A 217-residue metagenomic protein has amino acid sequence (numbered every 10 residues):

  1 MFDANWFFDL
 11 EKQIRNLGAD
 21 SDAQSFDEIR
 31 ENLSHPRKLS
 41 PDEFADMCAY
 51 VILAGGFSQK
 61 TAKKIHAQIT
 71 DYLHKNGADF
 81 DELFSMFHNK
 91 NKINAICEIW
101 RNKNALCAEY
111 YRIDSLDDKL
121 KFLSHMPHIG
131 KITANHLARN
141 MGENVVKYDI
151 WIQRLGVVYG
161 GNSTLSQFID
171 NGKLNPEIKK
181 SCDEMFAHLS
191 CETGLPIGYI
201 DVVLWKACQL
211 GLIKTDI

Functional and structural regions predicted by a protein language model:
M1-F87: Structure-specific DNA junction-binding interface
M1-H35, I93-W100, R112-L120, S124-I217: C-terminal accessory module of base-excision DNA glycosylases/AP lyases that mediates lesion recognition and DNA
P41, A45, S58, K92 (+2 more regions): Hydrophobic (often cysteine-bearing) scaffold residues that line and stabilize catalytic clefts of nucleotide/cofactor
F44-A45, H88, N144, E192: Generic detector of ordered secondary-structure context
L53-T61, L73-H74, N104, V145 (+2 more regions): Short alpha-helix boundary/capping elements
Q59-P127: Alpha-helical ds-nucleic-acid-binding substructure associated with the helix-hairpin-helix region of base-excision DNA
